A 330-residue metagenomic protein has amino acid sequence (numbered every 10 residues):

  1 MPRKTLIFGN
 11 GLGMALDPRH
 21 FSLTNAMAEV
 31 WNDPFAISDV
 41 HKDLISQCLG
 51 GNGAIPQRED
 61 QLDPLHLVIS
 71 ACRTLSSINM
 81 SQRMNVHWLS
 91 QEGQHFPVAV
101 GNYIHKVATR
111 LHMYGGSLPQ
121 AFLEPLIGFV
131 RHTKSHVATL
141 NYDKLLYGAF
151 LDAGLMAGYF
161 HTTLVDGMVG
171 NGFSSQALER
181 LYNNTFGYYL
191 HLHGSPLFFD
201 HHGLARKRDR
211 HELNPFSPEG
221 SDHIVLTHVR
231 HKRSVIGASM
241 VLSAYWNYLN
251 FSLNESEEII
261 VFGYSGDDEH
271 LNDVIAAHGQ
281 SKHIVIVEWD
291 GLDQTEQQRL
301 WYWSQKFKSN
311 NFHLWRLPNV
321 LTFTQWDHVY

Functional and structural regions predicted by a protein language model:
M1-L16, N25, V30, S38-G51 (+2 more regions): SIR2/sirtuin-family catalytic core signature
M1-S135, L140-G148: Gly/serine-rich nucleotide phosphate-binding loop at the start of the catalytic core of nucleotide/ADP-ribose-handling
T5-G9, H136-N141, G158-H161, Y188-H193 (+2 more regions): A structural signal for short, well-ordered beta-strand segments and their strand-loop junctions that often border
G116-Q120, G170-A177, S239-Y248: A Trp-anchored, charged/polar loop motif used as the substrate-binding/catalytic surface of acyl/ester-handling
G148-L151, D200-D209, L271-D273: A short secondary-structure junction signal
A153-M168, G263: A short alpha->loop->secondary-structure connector
L178-R210: A recognition module on extended beta-rich or small alphabeta surfaces enriched in W/G with H and D/E
G203-N250: Flexible internal linker/loop segments at domain or repeat junctions
